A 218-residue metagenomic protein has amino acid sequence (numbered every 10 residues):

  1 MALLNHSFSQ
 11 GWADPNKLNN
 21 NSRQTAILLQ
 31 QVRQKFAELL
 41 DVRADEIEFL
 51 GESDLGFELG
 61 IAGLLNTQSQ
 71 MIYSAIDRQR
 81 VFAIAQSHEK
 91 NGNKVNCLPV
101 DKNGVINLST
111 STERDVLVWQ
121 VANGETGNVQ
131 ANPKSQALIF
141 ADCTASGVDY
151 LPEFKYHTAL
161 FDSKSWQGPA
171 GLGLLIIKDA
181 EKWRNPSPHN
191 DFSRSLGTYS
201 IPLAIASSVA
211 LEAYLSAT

Functional and structural regions predicted by a protein language model:
M1-T218: Pyridoxal 5′-phosphate
